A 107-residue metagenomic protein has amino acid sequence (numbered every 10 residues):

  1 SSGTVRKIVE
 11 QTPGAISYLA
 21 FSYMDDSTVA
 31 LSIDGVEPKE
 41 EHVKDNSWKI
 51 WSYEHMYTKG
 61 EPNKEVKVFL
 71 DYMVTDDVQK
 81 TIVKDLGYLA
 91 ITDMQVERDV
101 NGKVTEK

Functional and structural regions predicted by a protein language model:
S1-K107: Exported/periplasmic ABC-transporter solute-binding proteins
